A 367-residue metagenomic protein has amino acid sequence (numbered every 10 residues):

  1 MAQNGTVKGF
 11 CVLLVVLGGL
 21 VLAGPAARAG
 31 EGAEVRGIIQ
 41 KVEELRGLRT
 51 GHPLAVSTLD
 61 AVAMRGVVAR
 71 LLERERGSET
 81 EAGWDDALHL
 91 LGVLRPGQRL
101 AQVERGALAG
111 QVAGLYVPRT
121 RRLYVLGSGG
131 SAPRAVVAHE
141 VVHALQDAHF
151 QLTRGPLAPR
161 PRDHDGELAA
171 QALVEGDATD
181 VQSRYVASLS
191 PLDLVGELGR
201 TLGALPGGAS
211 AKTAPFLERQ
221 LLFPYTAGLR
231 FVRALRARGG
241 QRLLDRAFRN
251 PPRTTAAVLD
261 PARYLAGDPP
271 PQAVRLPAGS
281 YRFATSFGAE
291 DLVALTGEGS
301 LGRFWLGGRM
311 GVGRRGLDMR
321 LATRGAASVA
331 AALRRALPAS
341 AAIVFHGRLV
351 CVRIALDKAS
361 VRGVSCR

Functional and structural regions predicted by a protein language model:
R28-R99: A metal-dependent hydrolase signature that marks the N-terminal structural subdomain at the beginning of catalytic folds
V42, A135-L152, A178-T179: Active-site recognition of the HExxH zinc-binding catalytic motif
H52-L71, P159-D165, V195-L205, P251-P252: Acidic helix-start/capping segments at beta-turn-to-alpha-helix junctions
T80-P118, L276-L317, V329-L333: Short, compositionally biased low-complexity segments enriched in polar/charged residues
L123-A138, A169: Short pre-active-site segment immediately N-terminal to the catalytic Zn-binding motif
A148-T153, L157-T201: Post-HExxH zinc-binding segment in Zn-dependent metallohydrolases
G208-R315: Pan-zinc metallopeptidase signature
G308-R367: C-terminal soluble interaction/assembly domains
